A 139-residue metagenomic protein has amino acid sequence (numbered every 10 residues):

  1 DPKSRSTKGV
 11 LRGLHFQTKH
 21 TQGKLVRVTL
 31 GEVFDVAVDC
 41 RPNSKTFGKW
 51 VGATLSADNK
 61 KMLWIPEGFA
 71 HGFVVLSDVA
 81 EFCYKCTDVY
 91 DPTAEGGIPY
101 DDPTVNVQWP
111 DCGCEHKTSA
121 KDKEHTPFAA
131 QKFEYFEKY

Functional and structural regions predicted by a protein language model:
D1-N59, S77-V79, Y84-Y139: Non-catalytic, conserved peripheral segments adjacent to functional cores
L55-W64, F69-V74: Beta-rich strand-turn-strand
